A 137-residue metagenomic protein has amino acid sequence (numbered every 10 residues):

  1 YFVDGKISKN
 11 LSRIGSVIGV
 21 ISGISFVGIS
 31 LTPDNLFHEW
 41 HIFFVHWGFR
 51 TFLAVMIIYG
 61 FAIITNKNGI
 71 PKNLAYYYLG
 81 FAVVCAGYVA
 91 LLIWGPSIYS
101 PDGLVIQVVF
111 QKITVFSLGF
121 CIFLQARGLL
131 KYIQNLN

Functional and structural regions predicted by a protein language model:
Y1-K6, I24-P33, N73-A75: Hydrophobic, membrane-facing alpha-helical anchors
Y1-V17, I57-K67, A126-L129: Internal transmembrane alpha-helix with an interfacial aromatic "cap," most often the third helix
V3-R13, L36-F43, G69-K72, Y99-V109: Juxtamembrane loop-transmembrane helix junctions in multi-pass integral membrane proteins, especially the extracellular
N10-I24, A75-C85: Transmembrane alpha-helical segments of multi-pass membrane proteins
S12-G15, F44-F49, Q111-L118: Alpha-helical transmembrane segments of integral membrane proteins, emphasizing hydrophobic/aromatic residues
S16-I18, V27, Q111, F123: Generic structural hydrophobic/aromatic packing signal, biased to beta-strands
G19-I64: Membrane-proximal helix-loop-helix units in multi-pass membrane proteins
G60-N137: Terminal transmembrane helical module of multi-pass membrane proteins
